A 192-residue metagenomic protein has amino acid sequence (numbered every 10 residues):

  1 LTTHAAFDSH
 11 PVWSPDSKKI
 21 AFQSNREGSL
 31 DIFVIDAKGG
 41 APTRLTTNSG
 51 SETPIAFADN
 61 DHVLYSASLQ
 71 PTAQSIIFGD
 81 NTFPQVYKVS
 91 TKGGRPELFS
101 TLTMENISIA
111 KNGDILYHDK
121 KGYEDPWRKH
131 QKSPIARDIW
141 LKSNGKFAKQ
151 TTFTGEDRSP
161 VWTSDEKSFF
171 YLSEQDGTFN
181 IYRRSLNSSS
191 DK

Functional and structural regions predicted by a protein language model:
T2-D8, Q23-F33, T46-T53, D61-Y87 (+6 more regions): A flexible loop/linker signature enriched in serine peptidases of the S9 family
D16-K18, N60-H62, N112-D114, D165-K167: Short coil/turn segments that connect the beta-strands within blades of beta-propeller domains
K142-N144: A structural motif corresponding to the C-terminal end of an alpha-helix and its immediate exit/capping segment
S190-K192: Solvent-exposed beta-strand/loop surfaces of large extracellular or lumenal domains
